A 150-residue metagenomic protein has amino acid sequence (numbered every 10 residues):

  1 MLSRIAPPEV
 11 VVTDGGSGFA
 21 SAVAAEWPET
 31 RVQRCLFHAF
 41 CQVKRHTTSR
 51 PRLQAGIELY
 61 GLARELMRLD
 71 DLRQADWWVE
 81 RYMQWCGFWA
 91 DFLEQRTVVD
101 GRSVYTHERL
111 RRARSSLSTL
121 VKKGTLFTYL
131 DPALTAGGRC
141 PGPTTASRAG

Functional and structural regions predicted by a protein language model:
M1, C35, D71-Q74: Intrinsic-disorder/low-complexity, polar/charged segments
M1-V10: Short, basic/hydrophobic alpha-helical segments
V10-S17, S21-A63: Conserved beta-strand -> loop -> alpha-helix junction used to position metal-binding or nucleic-acid-contacting
T13, A20, W27, G61-G150: Acidic/histidine-rich catalytic cores and adjacent linkers of DNA breakage/strand-transfer/modification proteins
